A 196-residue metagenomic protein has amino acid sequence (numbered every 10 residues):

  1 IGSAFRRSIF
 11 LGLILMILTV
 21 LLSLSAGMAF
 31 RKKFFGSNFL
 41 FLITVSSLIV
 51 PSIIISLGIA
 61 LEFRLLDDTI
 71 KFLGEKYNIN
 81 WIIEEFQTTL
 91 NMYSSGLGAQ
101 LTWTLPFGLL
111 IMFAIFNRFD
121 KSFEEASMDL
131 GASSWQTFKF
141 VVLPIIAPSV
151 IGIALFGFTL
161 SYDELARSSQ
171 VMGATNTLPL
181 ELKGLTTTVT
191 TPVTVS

Functional and structural regions predicted by a protein language model:
I1, Y162, S168-S196: Interhelical loop and adjacent transmembrane-helix boundary motif in polytopic membrane transport permeases
R6, F10, F35-F41, F119-G152: Amphipathic cytosolic juxtamembrane alpha-helices at the membrane-cytosol interface of multi-pass membrane transporters
R6-M16, V189-S196: A membrane-interface signal for the N-terminal entry of alpha-helical transmembrane segments
L13-V45, L57, L61, L65 (+1 more regions): Transmembrane-helix boundary motif in ABC transporter permease subunits
I17, L21-S25, L57, S95 (+2 more regions): Membrane-embedded alpha-helices of multi-pass transport/permease systems
K32-L40, T69-L73, T88-Y93, S122 (+3 more regions): Membrane-helix interface segments
S46, S95, L101, G108-F113 (+2 more regions): Transmembrane alpha-helices
I53-T102, W135, S168-A174: Membrane-interfacial helix termini and adjacent extracytoplasmic/periplasmic loops of multi-pass transporters
